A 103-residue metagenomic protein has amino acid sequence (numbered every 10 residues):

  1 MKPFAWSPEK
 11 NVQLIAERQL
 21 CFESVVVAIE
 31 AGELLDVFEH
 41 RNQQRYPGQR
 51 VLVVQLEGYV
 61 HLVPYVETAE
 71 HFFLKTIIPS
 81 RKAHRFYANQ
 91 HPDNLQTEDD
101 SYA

Functional and structural regions predicted by a protein language model:
M1-A103: Ribonuclease/tRNase effector modules and their secretory precursors
